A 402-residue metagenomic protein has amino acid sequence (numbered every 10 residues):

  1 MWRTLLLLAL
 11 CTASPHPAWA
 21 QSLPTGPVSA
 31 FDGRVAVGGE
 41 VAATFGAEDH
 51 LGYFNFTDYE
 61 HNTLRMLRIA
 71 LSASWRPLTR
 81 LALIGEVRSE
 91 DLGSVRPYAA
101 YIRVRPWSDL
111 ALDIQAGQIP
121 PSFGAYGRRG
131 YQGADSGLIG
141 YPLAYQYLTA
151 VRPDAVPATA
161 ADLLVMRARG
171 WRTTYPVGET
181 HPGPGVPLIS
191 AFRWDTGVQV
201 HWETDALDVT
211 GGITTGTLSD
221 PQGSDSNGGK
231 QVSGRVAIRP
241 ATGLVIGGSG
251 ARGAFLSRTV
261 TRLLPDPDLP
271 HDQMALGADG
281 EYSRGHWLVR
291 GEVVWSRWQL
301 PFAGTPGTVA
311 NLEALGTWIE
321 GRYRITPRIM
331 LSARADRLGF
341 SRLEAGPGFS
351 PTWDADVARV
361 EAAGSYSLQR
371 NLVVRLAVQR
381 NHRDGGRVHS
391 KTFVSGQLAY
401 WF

Functional and structural regions predicted by a protein language model:
T4-P15: Bacterial N-terminal signal peptides
A18-A20: Boundary at the C-terminal end of the N-terminal hydrophobic targeting segment
P24-A47, E60-L218, S226-K230, A237-V245 (+2 more regions): Outer membrane beta-barrel
E48-F56: Juxtamembrane/transmembrane-helix boundary motifs at the membrane-water interface
F56-D58, A100-V104, Q118, G127 (+2 more regions): Outer-membrane beta-barrel pore domains
F192, T196-Q199, S224-G228, D268-A275 (+2 more regions): Short, contiguous, pocket-lining structural segments that sit at or immediately flank catalytic/ligand-binding sites
I213-R235, S350, R383-A399: C-terminal/domain-terminus segments
